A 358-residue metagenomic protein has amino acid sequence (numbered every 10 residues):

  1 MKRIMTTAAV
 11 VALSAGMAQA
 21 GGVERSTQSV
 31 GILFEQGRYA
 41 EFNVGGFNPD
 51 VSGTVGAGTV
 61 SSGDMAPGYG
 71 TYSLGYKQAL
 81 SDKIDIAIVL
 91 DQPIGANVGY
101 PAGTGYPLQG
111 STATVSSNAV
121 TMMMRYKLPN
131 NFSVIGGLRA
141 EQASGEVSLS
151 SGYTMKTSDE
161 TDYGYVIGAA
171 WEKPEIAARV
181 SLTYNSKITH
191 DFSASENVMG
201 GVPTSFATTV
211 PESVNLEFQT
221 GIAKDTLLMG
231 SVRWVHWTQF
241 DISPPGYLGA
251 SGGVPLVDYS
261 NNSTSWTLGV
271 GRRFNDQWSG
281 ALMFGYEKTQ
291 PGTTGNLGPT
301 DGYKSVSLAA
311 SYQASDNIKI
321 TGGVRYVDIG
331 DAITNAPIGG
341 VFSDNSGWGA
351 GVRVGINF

Functional and structural regions predicted by a protein language model:
K2, A8-A9, Y126, V354: Residue-level marker of intrinsically disordered, low-complexity segments enriched for small/polar residues
K2-R3, G302: Short hydrophobic/aromatic segments of transmembrane alpha-helices and their interfaces
R3-I4, R273: Hydrophobic alpha-helical segments, especially transmembrane helices and their immediate juxtamembrane helical caps
I4-V44, E175-A177, K187-I188, W278 (+1 more regions): Outer-membrane beta-barrel biogenesis signature
G16, A20-G68, S73, K77-D82: Beta-barrel outer-membrane channel/assembly domains of diderm bacteria
G21-G22, S52-V60, G70-S73, A79-F358: Outer-membrane beta-barrel porins/channels
